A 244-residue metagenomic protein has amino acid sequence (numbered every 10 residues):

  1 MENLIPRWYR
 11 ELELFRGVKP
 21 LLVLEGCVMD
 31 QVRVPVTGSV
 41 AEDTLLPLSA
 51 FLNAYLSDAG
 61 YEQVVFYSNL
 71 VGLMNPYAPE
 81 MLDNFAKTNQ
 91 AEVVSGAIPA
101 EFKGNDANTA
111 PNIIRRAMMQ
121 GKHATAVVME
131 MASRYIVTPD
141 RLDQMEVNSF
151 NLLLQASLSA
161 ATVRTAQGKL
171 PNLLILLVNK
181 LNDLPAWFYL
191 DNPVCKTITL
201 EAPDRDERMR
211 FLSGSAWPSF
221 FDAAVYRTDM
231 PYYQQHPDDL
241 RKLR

Functional and structural regions predicted by a protein language model:
M1-R244: ATP/nucleotide-binding catalytic cores
